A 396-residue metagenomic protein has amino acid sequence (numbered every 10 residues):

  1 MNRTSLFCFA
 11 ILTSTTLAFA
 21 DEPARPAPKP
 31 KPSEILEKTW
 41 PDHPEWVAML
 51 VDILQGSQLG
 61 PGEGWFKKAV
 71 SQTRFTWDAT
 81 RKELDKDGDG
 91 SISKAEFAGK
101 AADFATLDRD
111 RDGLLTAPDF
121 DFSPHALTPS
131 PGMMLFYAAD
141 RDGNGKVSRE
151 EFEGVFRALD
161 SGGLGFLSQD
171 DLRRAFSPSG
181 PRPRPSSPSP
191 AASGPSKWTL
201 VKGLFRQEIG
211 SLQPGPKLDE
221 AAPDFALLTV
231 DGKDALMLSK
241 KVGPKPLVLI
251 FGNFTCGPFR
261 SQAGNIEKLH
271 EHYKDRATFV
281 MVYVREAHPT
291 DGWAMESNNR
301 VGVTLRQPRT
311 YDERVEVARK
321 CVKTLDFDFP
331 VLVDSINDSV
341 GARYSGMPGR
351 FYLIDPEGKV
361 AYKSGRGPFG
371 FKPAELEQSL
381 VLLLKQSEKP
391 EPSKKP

Functional and structural regions predicted by a protein language model:
S5-T16: Bacterial N-terminal signal peptides
T15-A24, P396: Bacterial Sec-dependent signal peptides at the C-terminal "C-region" and cleavage site
D21-A221, K240: Calcium-binding acidic motifs and repeat modules
W198, K202, S335-P396: Thiol-/selenol-based redox modules, centered on thioredoxin-like and closely related oxidoreductase domains
A222-P223, K245-P246, D326-P330, S345-Y352: Structural micro-motif
A226-L247: A short beta-strand-turn-helix
I250-C256: Aromatic-flanked redox-active Cys/Sec active sites in thiol-based oxidoreductases, especially the WC-centered
P258-L325: Structural microenvironment flanking redox-active thiols in thiol-disulfide oxidoreductases
